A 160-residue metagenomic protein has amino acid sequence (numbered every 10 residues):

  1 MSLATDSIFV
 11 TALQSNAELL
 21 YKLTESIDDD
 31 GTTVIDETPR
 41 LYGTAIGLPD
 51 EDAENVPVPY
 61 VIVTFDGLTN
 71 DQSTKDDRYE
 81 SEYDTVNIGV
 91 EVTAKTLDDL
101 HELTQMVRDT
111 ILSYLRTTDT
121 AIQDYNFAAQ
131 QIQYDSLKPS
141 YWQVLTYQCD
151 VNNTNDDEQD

Functional and structural regions predicted by a protein language model:
M1-T74: Small/polar-rich, solvent-exposed N-terminal microdomains that initiate assembly or binding
F9, L13, L41, V61-V63 (+4 more regions): Hydrophobic beta-strand residues in large extracellular and virion-surface proteins
N70-D71, D98-L100, N153-D157: Residue-level signal for secondary-structure boundary sites
D77-S81, L103-R108: "Short basic amphipathic alpha-helical interaction patches in structured regions
E80-D98, S140-N153: Oligomerization/assembly interface segments of phage tail-like spikes and tubes
Q105-D160: Acidic-leaning, charged glycine-interspersed low-complexity segments
